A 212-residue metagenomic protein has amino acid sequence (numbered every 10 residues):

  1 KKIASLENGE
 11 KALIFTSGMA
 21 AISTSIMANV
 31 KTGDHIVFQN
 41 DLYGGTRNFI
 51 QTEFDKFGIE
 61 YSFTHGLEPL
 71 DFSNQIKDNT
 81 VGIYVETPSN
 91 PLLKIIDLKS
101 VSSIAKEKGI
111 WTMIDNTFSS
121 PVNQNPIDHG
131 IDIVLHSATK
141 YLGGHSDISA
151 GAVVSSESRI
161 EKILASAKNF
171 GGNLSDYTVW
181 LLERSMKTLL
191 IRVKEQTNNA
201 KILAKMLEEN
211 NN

Functional and structural regions predicted by a protein language model:
K1-E7: Aromatic- and Gly/Pro-rich amphipathic surface segment
A12-N210: Conserved PLP-enzyme active-site core in the AAT-like
